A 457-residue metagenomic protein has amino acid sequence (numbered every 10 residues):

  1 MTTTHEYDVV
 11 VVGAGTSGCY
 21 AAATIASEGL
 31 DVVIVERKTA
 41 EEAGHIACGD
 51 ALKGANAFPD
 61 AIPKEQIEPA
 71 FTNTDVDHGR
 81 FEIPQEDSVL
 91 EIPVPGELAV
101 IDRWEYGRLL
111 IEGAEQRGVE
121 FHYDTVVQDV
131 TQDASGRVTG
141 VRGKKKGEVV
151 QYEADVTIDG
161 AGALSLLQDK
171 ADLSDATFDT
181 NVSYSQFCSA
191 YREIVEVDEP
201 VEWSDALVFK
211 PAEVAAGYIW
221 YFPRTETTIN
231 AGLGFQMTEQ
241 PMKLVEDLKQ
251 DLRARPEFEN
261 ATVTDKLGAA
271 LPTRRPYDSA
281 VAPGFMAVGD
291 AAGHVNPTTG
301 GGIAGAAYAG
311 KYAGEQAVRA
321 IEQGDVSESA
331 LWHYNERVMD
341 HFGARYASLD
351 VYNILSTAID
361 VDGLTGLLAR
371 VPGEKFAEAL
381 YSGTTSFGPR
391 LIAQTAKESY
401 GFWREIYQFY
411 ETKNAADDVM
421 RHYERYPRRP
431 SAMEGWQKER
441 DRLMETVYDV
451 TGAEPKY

Functional and structural regions predicted by a protein language model:
T2-I34: N-terminal Rossmann-like FAD-binding beta1-loop-alpha1 element of flavoenzymes
T3-Y7, K146-V156, V281-G284: Core beta-strand elements of the Rossmann-like FAD/NAD(P) dinucleotide-binding domain in flavoenzyme oxidoreductases
A14, E115-E257: Predominantly flavin-linked oxidoreductase catalytic cores and closely associated redox partners
E28-L30, K38-Q85: N-terminal FAD cofactor-binding segment of flavoenzymes
V89, D129, Q240-G314, I321-E322 (+1 more regions): FAD/FMN-dependent oxidoreductases across multiple families
P93-E112, Q236-L244: Short beta-strand to alpha-helix junction loop
Y312-T365: Active-site-proximal substrate-binding core of FAD-dependent oxidoreductases
D362-Y457: C-terminal auxiliary extensions adjacent to catalytic cores
